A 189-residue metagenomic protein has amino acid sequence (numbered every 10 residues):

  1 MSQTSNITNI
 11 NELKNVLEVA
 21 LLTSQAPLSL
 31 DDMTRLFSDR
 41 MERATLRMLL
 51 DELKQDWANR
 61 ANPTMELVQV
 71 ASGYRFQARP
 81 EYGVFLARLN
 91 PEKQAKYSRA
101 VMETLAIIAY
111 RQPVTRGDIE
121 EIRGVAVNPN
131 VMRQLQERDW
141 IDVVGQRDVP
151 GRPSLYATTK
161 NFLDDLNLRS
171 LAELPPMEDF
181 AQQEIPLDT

Functional and structural regions predicted by a protein language model:
M1-L13, N161-T189: Phosphate-centric recognition/catalysis
M1-L17, F76-M102, E137: Short alpha-helical segments that sit at the start of domains
I10-A26, D31, T104: Positively charged, polyanion-binding regions of nucleic-acid-associated proteins
A20-S29, M41, Y110-T115: Short capping segments at the starts of secondary-structure elements
P27-L36, P113-R123: Short acidic, hydrophobic short linear motifs in intrinsically disordered regions
M41-E52, R123-W140, P150-P153: Short amphipathic alpha-helical interaction segments
K54-L67, D139-D148: A short, conserved structural fragment
V68-L89, G145-L168: Short, cationic-aromatic polyanion-contact patches
